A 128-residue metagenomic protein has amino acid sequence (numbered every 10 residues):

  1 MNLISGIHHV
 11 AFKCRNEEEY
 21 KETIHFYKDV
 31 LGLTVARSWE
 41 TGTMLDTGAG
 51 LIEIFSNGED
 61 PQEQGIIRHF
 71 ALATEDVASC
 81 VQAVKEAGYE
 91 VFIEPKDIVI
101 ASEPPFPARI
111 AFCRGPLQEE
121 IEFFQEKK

Functional and structural regions predicted by a protein language model:
M1-K21, R68-F70, K127-K128: N-terminal beta-strand motif that seeds the catalytic metal site of vicinal oxygen chelate
M1-L3, A87-K128: Vicinal oxygen chelate
S5-G6, Q62-I67, P104-P105: Short glycine-enriched loop/turn motifs at secondary-structure junctions
T23-K28, V84, Q118: Conserved active-site tyrosine of GNAT-family acetyltransferases
L31-S38, E90-P95: Short secondary-structure junctions
T34-I66, R114-E126: Conserved short beta-strand elements that form part of the metal-binding/catalytic scaffold of enzyme active sites
T74: Conserved SAM-binding loop
A78-A83: Short amphipathic alpha-helices within nucleic acid-binding modules
